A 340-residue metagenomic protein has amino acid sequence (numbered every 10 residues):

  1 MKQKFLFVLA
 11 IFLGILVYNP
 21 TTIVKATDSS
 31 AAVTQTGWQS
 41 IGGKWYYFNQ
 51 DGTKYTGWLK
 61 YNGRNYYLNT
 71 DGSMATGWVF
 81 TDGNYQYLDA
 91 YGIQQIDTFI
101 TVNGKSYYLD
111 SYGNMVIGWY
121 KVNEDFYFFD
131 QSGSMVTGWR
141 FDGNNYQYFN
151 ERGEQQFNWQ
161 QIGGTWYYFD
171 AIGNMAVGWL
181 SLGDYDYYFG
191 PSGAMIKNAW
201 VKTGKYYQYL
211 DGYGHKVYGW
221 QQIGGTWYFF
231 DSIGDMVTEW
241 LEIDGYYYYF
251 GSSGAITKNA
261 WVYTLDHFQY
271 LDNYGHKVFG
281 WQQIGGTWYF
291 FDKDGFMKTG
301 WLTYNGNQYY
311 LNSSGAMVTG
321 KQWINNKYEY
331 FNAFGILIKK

Functional and structural regions predicted by a protein language model:
K2-K340: Extracellular adhesion/carbohydrate-binding repeat motifs centered on closely spaced tryptophans
